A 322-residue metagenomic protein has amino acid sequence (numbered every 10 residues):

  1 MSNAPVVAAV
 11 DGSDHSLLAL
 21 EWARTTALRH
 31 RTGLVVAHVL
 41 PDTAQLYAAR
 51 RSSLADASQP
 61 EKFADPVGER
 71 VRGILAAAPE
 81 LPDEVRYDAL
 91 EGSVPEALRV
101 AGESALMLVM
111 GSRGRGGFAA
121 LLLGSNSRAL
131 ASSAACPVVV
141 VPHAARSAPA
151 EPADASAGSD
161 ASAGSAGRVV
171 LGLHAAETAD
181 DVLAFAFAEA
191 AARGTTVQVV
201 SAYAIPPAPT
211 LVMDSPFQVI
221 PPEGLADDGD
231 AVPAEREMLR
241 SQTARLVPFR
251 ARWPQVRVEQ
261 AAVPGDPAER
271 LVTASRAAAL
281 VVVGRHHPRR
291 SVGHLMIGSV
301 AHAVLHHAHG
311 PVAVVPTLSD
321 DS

Functional and structural regions predicted by a protein language model:
M1-A55, S165-D228, R250-A251, V258-E259 (+1 more regions): Small/aliphatic-rich secondary-structure junction motif
M1-P5, S147-S165, D214-L225, G229 (+2 more regions): Actinobacteria-biased recognition of intrinsically disordered, low-complexity terminal regions
M1-S2, H15, A76-L108, S159 (+2 more regions): Structural beta-alpha unit
V35-A37, R86-L90, V139, Q198-V200 (+2 more regions): General small-molecule cofactor/ligand-binding pocket signal
L54-E69, P222-M238: A short acidic, glycine-rich active-site loop that binds or catalyzes chemistry on phosphate/adenosine moieties
S58, A77, V85-H143, S147-P149 (+2 more regions): Active-site-adjacent scaffolding segments
M110-A129, S133, L280-H306, D321: Glycine-rich, Arg-bearing micro-motifs that act as flexible, cationic patches
V138, H302, H307-D321: Short, flexible loop segments at boundaries between secondary-structure elements
